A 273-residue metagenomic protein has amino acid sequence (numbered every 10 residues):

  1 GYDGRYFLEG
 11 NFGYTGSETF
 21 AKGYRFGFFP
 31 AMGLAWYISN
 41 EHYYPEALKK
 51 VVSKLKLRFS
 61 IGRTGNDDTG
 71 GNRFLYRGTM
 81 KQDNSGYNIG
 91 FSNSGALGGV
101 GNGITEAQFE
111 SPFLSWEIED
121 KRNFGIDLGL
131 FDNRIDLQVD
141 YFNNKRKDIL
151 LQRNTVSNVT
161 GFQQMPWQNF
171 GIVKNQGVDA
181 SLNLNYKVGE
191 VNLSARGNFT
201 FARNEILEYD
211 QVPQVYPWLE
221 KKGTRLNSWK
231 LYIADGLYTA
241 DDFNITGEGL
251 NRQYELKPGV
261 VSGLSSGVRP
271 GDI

Functional and structural regions predicted by a protein language model:
G1-F20, R25-E41, E119-K121, L130-L137 (+3 more regions): Surface-exposed extracellular loop regions of Gram-negative outer-membrane beta-barrel proteins
G16, G65-D67, K145, F201-E205: Feature marks short, surface-exposed loop/turn motifs that line or immediately flank catalytic pockets and channel
Y24, E41-P45, E205-P213: Acidic/polar-rich alpha-helix caps and helix-coil junctions
Y37, S60-T64, N198-N204: Short glycine-rich beta-strand segments
P45-I118, D136, D140-V173, D210 (+3 more regions): Solvent-exposed loop/turn elements at secondary-structure boundaries
N72-L75, K81-Y87, K187-I273: Conserved small-residue
G125: Small/polar-residue-rich segments within soluble enzyme cores
